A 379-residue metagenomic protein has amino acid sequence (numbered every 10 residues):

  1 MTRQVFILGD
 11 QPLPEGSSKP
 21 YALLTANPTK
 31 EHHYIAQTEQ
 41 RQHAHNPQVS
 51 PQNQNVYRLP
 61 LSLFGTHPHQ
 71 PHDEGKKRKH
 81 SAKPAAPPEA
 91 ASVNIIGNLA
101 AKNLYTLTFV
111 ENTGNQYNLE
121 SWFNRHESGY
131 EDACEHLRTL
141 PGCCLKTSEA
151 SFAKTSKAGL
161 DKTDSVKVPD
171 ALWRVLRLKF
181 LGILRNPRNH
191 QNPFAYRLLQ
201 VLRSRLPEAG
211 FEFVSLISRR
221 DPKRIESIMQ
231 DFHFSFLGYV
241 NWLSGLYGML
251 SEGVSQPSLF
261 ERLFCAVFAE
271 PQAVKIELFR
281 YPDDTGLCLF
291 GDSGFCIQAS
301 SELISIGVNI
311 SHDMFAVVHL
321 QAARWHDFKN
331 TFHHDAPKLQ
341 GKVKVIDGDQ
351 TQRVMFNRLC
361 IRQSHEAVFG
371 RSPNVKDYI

Functional and structural regions predicted by a protein language model:
T2-I379: Alpha-helical structural context detector biased toward long hydrophobic helices
